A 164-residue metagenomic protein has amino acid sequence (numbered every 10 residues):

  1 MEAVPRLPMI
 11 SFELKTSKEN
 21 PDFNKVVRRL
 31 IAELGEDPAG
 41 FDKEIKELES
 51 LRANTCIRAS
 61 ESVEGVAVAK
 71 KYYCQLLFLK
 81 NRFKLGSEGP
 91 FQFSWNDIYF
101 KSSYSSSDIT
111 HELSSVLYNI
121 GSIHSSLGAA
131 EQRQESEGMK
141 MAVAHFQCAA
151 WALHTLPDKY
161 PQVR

Functional and structural regions predicted by a protein language model:
M1-T110: Eukaryotic intrinsically disordered, low-complexity segments enriched for acidic and Ser/Thr/Pro residues that serve as
D97-R164: Long all-alpha helical scaffold domains
